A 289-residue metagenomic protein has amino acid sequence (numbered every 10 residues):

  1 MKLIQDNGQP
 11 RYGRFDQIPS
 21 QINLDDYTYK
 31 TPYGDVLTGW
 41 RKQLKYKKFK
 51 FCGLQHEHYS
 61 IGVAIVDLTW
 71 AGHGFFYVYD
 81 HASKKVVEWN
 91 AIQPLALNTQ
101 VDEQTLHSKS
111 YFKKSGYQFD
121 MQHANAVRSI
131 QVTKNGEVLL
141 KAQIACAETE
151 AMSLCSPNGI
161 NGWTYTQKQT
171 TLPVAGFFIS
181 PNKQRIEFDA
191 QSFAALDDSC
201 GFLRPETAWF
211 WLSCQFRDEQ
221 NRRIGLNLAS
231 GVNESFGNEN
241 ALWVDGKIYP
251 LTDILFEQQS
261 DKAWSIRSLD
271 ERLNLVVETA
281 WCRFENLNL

Functional and structural regions predicted by a protein language model:
M1-L289: Structured soluble/peripheral alpha/beta segments that form catalytic or ligand/cofactor-binding pockets
